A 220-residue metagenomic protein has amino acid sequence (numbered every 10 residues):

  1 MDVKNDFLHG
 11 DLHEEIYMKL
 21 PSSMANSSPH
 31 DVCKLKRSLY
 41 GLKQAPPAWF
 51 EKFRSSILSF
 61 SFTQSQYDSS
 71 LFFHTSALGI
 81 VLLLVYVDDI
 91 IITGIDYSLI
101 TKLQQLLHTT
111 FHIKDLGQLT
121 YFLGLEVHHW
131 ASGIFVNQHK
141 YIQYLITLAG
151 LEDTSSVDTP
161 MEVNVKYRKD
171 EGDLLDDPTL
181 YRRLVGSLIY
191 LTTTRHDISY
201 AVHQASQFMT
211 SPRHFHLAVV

Functional and structural regions predicted by a protein language model:
M1-V220: Long, low-complexity, charge-biased intrinsically disordered regions
